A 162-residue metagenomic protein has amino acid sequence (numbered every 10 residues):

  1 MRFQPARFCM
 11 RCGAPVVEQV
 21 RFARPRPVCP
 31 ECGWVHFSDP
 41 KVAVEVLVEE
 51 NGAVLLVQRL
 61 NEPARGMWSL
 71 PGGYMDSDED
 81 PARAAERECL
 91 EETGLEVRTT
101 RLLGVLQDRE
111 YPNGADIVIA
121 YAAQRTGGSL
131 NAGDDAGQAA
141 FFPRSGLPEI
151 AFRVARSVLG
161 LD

Functional and structural regions predicted by a protein language model:
M1-F3: Cys/His-rich Zn2+-binding cysteine-cluster or related metal-binding knuckle/ribbon modules and their
A6, R26: Residues immediately within or flanking Cys/His clusters that coordinate Zn2+ in small zinc-binding modules
C9-C12, C29-C32: Short cysteine-rich clusters marking metal-coordination/redox-active sites
V16-E18, F37: Short functional micro-motifs and their immediate structural scaffolds
E31-L55, Y74: Conserved N-terminal beta-strand and adjoining loop/helix that marks the start of the Nudix/MutT-like hydrolase domain
E49, L103-G104: Conserved positions in beta-strands of structured domains
E49-E91: Conserved Nudix-box catalytic region and its N-terminal flanking loop in Nudix hydrolases and closely related
M75-R98, G104-L161: Unchanged
